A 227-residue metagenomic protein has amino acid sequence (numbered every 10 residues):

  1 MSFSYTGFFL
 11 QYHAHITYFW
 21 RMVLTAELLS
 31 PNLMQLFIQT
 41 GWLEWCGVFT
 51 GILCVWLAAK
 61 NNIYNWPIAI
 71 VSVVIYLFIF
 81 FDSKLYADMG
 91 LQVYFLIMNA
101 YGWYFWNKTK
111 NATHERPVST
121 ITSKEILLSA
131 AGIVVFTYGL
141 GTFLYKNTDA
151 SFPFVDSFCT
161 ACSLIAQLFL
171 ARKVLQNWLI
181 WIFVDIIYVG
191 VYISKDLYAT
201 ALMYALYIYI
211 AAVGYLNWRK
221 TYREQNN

Functional and structural regions predicted by a protein language model:
F3-W42: Short, strongly hydrophobic alpha-helical membrane anchors
L36-W45, D88-I97, D149-C159: Structural signature of hydrophobic alpha-helical transmembrane segments
V48-C54, V71-L77, A161-A166, F183-G190: Hydrophobic, membrane-inserted alpha-helices
W56-P67, L168-I180: Membrane-helix interface "capping/anchor" motifs
F81-D88, F143-S151, A171-V174, I193-Y198: Membrane-interface helix caps and helix-loop-helix hairpins in membrane proteins
V93-K110: Membrane-water interface of transmembrane alpha-helices
W106-S163: Membrane-proximal helix-loop-helix units in multi-pass membrane proteins
N107-T109, Y215-N226: Membrane-interface capping segments at transmembrane-helix boundaries
